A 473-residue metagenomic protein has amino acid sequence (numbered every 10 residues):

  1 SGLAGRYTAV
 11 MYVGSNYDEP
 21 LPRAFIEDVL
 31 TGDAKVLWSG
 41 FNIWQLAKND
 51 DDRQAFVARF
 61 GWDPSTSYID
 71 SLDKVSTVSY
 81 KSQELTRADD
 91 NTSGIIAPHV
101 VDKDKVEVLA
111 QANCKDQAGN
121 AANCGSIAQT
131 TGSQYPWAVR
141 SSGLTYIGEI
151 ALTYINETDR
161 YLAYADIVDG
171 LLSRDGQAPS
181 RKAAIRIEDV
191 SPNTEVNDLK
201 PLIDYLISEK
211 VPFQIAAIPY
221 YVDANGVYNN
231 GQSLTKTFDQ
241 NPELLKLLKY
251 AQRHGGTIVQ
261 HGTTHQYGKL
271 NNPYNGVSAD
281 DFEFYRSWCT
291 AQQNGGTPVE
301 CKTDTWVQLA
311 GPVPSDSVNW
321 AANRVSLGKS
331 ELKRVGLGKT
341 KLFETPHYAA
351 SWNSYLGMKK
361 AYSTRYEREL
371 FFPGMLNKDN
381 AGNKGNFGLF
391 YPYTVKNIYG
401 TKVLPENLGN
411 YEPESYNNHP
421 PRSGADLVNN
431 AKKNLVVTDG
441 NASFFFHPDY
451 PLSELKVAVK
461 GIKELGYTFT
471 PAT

Functional and structural regions predicted by a protein language model:
S1-T8, P179, L206, I215: Aromatic-Pro/Gly-enriched surface loop or interdomain linker that acts as a lid/target-recognition segment
Y12, N16-D89: A glycine-rich, often tryptophan-bearing local segment used as a flexible ligand/cofactor-contacting loop or short
G32, D175, L202-K210, T237-T263 (+4 more regions): Acidic (Asp/Glu)-rich catalytic clusters
W44-L46, D50-D52, P212, A216-N353 (+2 more regions): Metal-dependent polysaccharide deacetylase catalytic core of the NodB/CE4 family, i.e., the active-site-bearing domain
D70-S141: Catalytic beta-strand/loop cores that center a nucleophilic Ser/Cys/Thr and support acyl-enzyme chemistry
D116, A122-K182: Non-catalytic propeptide/linker segments at domain boundaries
A163-P179, N197, P201, S208-P219 (+5 more regions): C-terminal domain-boundary segment and adjacent tail
A183-S191, V196, N319-A322, S326-L342 (+3 more regions): Catalytic grooves of carbohydrate-active enzymes
